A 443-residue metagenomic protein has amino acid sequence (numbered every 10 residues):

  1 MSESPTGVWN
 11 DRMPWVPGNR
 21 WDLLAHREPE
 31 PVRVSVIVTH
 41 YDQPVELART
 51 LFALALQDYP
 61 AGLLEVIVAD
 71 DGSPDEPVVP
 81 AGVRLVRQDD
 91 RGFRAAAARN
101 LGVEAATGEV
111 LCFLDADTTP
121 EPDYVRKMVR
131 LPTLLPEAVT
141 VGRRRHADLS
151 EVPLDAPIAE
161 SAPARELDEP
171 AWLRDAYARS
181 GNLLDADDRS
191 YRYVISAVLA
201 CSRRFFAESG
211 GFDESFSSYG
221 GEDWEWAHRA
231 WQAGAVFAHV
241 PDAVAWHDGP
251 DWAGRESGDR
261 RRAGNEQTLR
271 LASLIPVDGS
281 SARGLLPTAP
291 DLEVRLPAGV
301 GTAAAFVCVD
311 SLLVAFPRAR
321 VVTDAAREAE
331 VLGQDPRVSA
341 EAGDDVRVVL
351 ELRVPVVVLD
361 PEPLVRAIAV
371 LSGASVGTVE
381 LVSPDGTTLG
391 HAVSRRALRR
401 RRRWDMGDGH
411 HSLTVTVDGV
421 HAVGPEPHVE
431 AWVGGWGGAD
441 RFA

Functional and structural regions predicted by a protein language model:
M1-L56, N265-V300, A431-A439, A443: N-proximal low-complexity "stem/linker" segments adjacent to membrane-targeting elements
F52-L63, D310-A319: Short, acidic, metal-binding catalytic loop of nucleotide-sugar glycosyltransferases
I67-V78, T118, D324-A329, R353-P355: A conserved acidic beta->alpha catalytic loop
Q88-A106, G333-A342: Glycine-rich, basic loop-to-helix element that forms the pyrophosphate-binding segment of sugar-nucleotide handling
L111, V349-E351, P355: Short aromatic/hydrophobic "clamp" motif used to bind/position activated sugar donors
D123-E169, P361-S394: Conserved donor NDP-sugar-binding/catalytic core segment of glycosyltransferases
D168-P170, G181-A200, T378, R396-L413: A recurrent flexible, glycine/aromatic-enriched loop bordering the glycosyltransferase active site that acts as
S218-E225: Acidic donor-binding loop at a coil-to-helix junction in glycosyltransferase catalytic cores that engages
